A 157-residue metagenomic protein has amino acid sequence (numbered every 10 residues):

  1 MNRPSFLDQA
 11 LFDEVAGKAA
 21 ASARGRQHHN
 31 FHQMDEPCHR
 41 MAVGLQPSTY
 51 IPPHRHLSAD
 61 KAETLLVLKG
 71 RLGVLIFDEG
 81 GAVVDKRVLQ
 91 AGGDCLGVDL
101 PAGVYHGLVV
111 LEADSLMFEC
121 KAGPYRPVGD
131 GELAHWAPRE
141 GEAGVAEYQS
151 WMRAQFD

Functional and structural regions predicted by a protein language model:
M1-H39, D85-A91, V145-D157: A short, N-terminal "cap"/entry segment at the start of jelly-roll beta-barrel domains of the cupin/DSBH fold
G25, A42-D60: Conserved short histidine dyad/triad with adjacent acidic residue
A42-V43, A62-V67, V98, L108: His/acidic/aromatic-lined binding-pocket segments of jelly-roll/cupin-type domains and related regulatory beta-sandwich
P53, V74-I76, V98-L100, H106-L111 (+1 more regions): Short beta-strand His + acidic residue motifs that chelate non-heme Fe in jelly-roll/DSBH and cupin folds
D60-G80: Glycine- and acidic-residue-biased ligand/ion/polar-headgroup-sensing regions
D78-H106: Short acidic-glycine-tyrosine-enriched beta hairpin
A82-V83, G107-D157: Double-stranded beta-helix
